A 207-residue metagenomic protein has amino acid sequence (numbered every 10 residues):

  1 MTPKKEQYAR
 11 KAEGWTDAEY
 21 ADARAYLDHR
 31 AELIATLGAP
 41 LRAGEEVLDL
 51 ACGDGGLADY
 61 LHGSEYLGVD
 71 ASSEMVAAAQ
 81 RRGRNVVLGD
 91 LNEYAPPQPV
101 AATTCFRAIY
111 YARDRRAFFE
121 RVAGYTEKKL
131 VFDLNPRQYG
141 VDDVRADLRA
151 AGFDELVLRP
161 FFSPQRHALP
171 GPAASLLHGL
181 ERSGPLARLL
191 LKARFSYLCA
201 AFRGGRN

Functional and structural regions predicted by a protein language model:
M1-P40, L180: Conserved class I S-adenosyl-L-methionine
G44-G53: Conserved class I S-adenosyl-L-methionine
G53-E93: Class I SAM-dependent methyltransferase SAM/SAH-binding core
Y94-A102: A short acidic, Gly/Pro-enriched loop at the edge of an enzyme's catalytic core that lines a small-molecule cofactor
A102-D114: A short SAM/SAH-binding and catalytic strip from SAM-dependent methyltransferases
E127-P136: Conserved beta-strand signature within the Rossmann-like core of class I S-adenosyl-L-methionine
Q138-G152, R159: Short alpha-helix
A146, F162-N207: A C-terminal cap/extension of S-adenosyl-L-methionine-dependent methyltransferases that defines the acceptor-substrate
